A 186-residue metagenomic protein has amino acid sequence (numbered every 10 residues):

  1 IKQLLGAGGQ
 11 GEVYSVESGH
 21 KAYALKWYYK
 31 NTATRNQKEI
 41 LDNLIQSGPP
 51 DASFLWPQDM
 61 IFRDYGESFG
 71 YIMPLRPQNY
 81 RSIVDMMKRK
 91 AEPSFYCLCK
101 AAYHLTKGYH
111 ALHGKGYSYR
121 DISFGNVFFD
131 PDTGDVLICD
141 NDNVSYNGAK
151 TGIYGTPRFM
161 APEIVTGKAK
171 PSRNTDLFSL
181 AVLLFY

Functional and structural regions predicted by a protein language model:
I1-H20: ATP-binding glycine-rich phosphate-binding loop
Y29-P50: The N-lobe alphaC helix and its flanking beta3-alphaC-beta4 segment of protein kinase-like domains, centered on
L55-A101: Conserved structural core of kinase catalytic domains
Y109, H113-P131: Catalytic-loop of the protein kinase fold
C139-S145: Activation of the activation-loop gatekeeper triad in protein kinase-fold domains
K150-G167: Conserved activation segment of eukaryotic-like protein kinases, specifically the C-terminal portion of the activation
D176: Conserved catalytic-loop aspartate of Hanks-type protein kinases
L180-Y186: Short, conserved alpha-helix in the C-lobe of eukaryotic-like protein kinase catalytic domains
